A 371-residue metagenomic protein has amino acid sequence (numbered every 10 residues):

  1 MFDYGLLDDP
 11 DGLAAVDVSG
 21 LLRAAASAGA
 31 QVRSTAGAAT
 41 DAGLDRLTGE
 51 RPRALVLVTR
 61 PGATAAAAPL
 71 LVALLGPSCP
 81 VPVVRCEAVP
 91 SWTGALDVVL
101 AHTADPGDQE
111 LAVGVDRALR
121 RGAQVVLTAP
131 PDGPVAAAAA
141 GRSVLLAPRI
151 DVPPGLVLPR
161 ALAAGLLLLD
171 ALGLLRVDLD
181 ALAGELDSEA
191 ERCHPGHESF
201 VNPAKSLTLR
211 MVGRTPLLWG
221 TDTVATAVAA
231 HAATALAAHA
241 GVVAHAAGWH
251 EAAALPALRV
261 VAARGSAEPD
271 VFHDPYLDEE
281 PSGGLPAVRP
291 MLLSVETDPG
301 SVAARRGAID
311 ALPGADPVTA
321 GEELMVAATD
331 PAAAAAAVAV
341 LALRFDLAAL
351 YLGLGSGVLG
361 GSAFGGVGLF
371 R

Functional and structural regions predicted by a protein language model:
M1-T40, A123-S143, L167-D170, V177-G184 (+1 more regions): Phosphate-moiety recognition in structured ligand-binding domains
A14-V72: N-terminal, Lys/Arg-enriched amphipathic/low-complexity engagement segments that precede the first folded domain
D17-A24, S34-G43, E50, D170-E280 (+1 more regions): Active-site phosphate/pyrophosphate-binding segments
A25, A68, V72, L111 (+4 more regions): Short, highly selective alpha-helical patches that border small-molecule cofactor pockets in redox/cofactor-processing
G49-E191, V295: Glycine-rich phosphate-binding loops that contact phosphosugars or nucleotide phosphates
A67, V157-A164, V228, A232 (+2 more regions): Catalytic-loop motifs flanking and including active-site residues across diverse enzymes
L70-V84, T234-V243, A311-P317: Short helix-loop-beta junction
P82-V89, T128-A129, V242-A254, P317-A332: A generic structural motif
